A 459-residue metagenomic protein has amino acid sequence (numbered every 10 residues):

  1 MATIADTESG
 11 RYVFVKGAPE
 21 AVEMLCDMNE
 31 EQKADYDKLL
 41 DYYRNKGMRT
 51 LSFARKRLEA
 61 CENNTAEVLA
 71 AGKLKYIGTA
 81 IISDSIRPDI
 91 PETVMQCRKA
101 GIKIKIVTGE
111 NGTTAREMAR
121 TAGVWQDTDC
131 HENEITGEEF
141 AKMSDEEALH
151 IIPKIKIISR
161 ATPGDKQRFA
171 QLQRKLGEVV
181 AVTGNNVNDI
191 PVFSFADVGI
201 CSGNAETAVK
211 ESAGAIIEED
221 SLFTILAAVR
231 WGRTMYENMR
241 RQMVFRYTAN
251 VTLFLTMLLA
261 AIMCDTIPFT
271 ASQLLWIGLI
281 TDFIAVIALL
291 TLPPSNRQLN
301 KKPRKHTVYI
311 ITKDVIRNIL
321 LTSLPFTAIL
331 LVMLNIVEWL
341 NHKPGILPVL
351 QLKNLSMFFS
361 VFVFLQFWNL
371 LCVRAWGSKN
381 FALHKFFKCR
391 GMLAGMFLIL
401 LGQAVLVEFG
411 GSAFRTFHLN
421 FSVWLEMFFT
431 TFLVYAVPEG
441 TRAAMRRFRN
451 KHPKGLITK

Functional and structural regions predicted by a protein language model:
M1-A34, L39-L172, L176, I190 (+5 more regions): Cytosolic catalytic headpieces and adjacent flexible linkers of membrane translocases
A122, Q126-V182, N186, A196-S378: Membrane-embedded transport module
N296-K302, K343, N380-L383, R446-I457: Short, Lys/Arg-enriched, Gly/Pro-containing loop segments at transmembrane-helix junctions of multi-pass membrane
I311, V315-I316, S378-L398: C-terminal membrane-solvent junction of multi-pass transporters and transport-like membrane proteins
I329-N335, F397-S412: Hydrophobic alpha-helical transmembrane segments in multi-pass integral membrane proteins
L347-K353, F386, H418-V423: Interfacial loop-to-helix junctions that mark the boundaries of transmembrane helices in multi-pass membrane
Q366-L370, V434-A443: Alpha-helical transmembrane segments
E408-L425: Extracellular/periplasmic helix-loop-helix junctions in multi-pass membrane proteins
